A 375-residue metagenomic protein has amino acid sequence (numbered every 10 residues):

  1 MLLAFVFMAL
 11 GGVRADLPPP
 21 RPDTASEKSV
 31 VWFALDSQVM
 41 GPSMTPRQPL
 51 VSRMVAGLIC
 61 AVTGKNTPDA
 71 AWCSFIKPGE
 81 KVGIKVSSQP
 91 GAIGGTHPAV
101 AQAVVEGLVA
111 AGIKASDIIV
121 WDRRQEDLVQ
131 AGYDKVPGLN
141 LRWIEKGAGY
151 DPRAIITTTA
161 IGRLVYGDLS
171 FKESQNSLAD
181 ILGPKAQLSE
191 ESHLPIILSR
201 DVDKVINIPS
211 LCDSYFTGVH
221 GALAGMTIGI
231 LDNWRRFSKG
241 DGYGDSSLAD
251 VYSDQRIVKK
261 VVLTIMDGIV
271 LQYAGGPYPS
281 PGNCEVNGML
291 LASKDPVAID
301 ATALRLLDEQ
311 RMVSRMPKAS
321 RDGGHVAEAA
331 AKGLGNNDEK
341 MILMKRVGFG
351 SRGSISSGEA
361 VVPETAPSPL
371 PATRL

Functional and structural regions predicted by a protein language model:
M1-A9: Bacterial N-terminal signal peptides
G11-A15: Boundary at the C-terminal end of the N-terminal hydrophobic targeting segment
D16-P78, Q89-G91, G95-Q102, E106-L375: Extended, low-polarity segments enriched in aliphatic/aromatic residues
